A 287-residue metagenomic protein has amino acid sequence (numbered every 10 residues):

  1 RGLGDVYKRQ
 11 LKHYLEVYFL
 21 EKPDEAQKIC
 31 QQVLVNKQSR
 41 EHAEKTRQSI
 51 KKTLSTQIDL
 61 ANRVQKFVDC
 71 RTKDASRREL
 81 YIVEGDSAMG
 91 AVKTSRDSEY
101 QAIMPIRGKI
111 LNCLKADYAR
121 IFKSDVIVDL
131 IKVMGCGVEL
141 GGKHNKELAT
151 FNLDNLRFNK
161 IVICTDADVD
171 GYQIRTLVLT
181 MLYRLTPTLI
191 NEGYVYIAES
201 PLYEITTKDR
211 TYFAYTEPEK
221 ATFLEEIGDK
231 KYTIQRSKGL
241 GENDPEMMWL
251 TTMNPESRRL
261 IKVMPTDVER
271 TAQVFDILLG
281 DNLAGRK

Functional and structural regions predicted by a protein language model:
R1, D5-K109, N145, F151-L153 (+1 more regions): GHKL-family ATPase ATP-binding module
K8, L60, S76-E79, R96 (+9 more regions): Active-site-proximal structural scaffolding
K37, E41, R71, M134-G142 (+2 more regions): Structural motif corresponding to the C-terminal cap of alpha-helices
R63, V92-I161, I190, E199 (+2 more regions): Intrinsically disordered, low-complexity regulatory segments
V64, R71, V169, L177 (+2 more regions): Charged C-terminal transducer/switch regions of large nucleotide-driven machines
R78-Y81, Y100-I103, K160-V162, Y194-V195 (+2 more regions): Beta-sheet entry/capping signal
I82-E84, F158-V169: Acidic beta-strand-to-loop metal/phosphate-binding motif
G90-K93, C113-L114, Y172-Q173, L250-T251: Short helix/loop capping segments that flank catalytic or ligand/cofactor-binding pockets
